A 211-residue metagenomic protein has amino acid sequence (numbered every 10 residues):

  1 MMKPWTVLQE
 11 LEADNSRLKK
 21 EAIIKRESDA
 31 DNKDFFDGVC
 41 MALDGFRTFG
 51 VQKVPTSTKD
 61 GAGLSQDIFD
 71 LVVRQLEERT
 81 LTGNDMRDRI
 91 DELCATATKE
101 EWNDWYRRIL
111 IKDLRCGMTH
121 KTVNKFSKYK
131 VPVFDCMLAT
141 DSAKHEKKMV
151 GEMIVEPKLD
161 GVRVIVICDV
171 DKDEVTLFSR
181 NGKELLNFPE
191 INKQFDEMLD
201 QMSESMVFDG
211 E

Functional and structural regions predicted by a protein language model:
M1-E211: N-terminal nucleic-acid-engaging modules of covalent nucleotidyltransferase systems
